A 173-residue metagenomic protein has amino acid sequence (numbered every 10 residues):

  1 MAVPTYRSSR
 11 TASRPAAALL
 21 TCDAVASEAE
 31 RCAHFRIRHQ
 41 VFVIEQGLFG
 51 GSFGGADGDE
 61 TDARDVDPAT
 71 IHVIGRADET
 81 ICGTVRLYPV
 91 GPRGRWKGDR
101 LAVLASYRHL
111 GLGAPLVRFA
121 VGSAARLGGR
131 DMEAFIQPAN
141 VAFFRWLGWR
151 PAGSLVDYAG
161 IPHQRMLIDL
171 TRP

Functional and structural regions predicted by a protein language model:
M1-E28, P173: Conserved N-terminal entry element of GNAT/NAT acetyltransferase domains
F35-I81, R86: Active-site rim helix/loop that mediates acceptor-substrate recognition in acyltransferases
P68, D78-T80, V90-R93, A159 (+1 more regions): Short strand-connecting beta-turns/loops that link adjacent beta-strands
T70-H72, I161-R165: Short hydrophobic/aromatic beta-strand or adjacent loop that forms the aromatic wall/cage of a ligand/substrate-binding
Y88, G94-A105: Conserved acetyl-CoA binding element of GNAT-fold acetyltransferases
V103, H109-G122, W146: Conserved acetyl-CoA-binding loop-helix of GNAT-fold acetyltransferases
V117, A124-Q137: Conserved GNAT acetyl-CoA-binding A-motif
R126, P138-P162: Conserved active-site alpha-helix within GNAT-family acetyltransferase domains
